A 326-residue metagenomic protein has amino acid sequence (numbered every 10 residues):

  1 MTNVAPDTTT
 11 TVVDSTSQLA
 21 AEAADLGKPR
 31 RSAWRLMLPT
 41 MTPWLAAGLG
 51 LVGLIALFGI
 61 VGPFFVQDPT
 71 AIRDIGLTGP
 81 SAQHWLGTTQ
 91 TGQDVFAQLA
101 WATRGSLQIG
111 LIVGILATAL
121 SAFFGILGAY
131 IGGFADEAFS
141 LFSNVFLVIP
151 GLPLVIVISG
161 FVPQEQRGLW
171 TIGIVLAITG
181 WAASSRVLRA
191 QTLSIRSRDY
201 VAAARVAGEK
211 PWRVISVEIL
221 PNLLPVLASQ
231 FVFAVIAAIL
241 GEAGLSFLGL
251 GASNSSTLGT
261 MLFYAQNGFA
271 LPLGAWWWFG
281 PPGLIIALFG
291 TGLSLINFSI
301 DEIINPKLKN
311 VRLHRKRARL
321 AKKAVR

Functional and structural regions predicted by a protein language model:
M1-L51, L295-R326: Transmembrane alpha-helical segments of polytopic membrane transport and secretion proteins
D25, P29-T40, P69-G114, F263-G280: Periplasmic/extracellular loop-to-transmembrane helix junction in inner-membrane transport proteins
G53, R104-L120, W212-G244, L293: Transmembrane alpha-helices
V61-G62, I109-S143, I156: Transmembrane-helix boundary motif in ABC transporter permease subunits
W85, A129-Y130, A135-I195, V226-A228: Generic hydrophobic transmembrane alpha-helix motif, especially the helices
L147, S159-V162, T192, F233-A234 (+2 more regions): Glycine-rich helix-loop "coupling/hinge" segments at transmembrane-helix boundaries in multipass transporters
T179, P225-A228, V232-F233, A275-R326: C-terminal transmembrane helix and the adjacent membrane-cytosol boundary/short C-terminal tail of inner/organellar
